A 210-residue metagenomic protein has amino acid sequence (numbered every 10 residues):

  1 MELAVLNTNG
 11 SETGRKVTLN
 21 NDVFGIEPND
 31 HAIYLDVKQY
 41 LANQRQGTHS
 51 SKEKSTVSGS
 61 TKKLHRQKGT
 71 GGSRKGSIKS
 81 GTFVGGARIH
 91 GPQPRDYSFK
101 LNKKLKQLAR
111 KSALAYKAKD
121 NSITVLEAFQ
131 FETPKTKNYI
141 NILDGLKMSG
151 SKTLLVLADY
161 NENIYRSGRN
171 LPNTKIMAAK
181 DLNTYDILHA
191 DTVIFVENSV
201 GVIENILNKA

Functional and structural regions predicted by a protein language model:
M1-Q46, Q93-A210: Extended polybasic, low-complexity segments that bind anionic RNA or targeting/receptor surfaces
H31-K68: A short, flexible low-complexity segment enriched in Lys/Arg and Gly/Pro that occurs in N-terminal basic tails
K54-H90: Glycine/serine-rich anion-binding loops at beta->alpha junctions that coordinate negatively charged ligand groups
